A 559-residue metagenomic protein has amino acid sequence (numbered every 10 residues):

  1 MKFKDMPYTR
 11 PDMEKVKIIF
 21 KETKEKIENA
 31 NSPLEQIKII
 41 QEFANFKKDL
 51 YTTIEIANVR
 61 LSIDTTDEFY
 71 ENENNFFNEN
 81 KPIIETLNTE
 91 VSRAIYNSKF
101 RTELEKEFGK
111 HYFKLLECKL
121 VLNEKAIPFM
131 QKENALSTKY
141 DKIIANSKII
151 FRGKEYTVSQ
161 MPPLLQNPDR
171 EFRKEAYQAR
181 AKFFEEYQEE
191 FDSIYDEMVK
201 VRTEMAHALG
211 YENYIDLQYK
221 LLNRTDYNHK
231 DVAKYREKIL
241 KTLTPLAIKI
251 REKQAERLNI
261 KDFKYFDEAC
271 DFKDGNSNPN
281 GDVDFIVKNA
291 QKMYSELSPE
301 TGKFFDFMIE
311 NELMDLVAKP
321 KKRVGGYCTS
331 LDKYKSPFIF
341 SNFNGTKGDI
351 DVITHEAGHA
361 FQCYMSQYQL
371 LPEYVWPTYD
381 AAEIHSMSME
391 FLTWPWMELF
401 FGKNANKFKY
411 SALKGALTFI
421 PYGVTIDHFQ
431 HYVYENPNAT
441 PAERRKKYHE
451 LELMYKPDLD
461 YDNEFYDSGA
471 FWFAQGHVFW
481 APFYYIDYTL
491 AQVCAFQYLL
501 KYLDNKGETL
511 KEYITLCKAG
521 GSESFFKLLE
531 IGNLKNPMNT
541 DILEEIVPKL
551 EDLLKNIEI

Functional and structural regions predicted by a protein language model:
M1-N276, N289: A well-structured
K241-T242, S366, P377-A405, A412-K414 (+2 more regions): Post-HExxH zinc-binding segment in Zn-dependent metallohydrolases
D262-Y265, D274-N289, L413, L417-F419 (+1 more regions): Long, K/E/R/D-enriched contiguous segments that form extended
N278-V283, Y334-T354: Short pre-active-site segment immediately N-terminal to the catalytic Zn-binding motif
P279-G281, M314-S336: Catalytic zinc-binding patch centered on the HExxH motif and its immediate surroundings that defines zinc-dependent
V317, I353, F361, S388 (+5 more regions): C-terminal, non-catalytic "cap/extension" segments appended to globular domains
F338-N342, L370-Y379, F408-K414, V433-Y434 (+2 more regions): Short beta-alpha connecting loops at secondary-structure transitions that line or flank enzyme active sites
G358-P372, L392: Catalytic Zn2+-binding segment of zinc metalloproteases
